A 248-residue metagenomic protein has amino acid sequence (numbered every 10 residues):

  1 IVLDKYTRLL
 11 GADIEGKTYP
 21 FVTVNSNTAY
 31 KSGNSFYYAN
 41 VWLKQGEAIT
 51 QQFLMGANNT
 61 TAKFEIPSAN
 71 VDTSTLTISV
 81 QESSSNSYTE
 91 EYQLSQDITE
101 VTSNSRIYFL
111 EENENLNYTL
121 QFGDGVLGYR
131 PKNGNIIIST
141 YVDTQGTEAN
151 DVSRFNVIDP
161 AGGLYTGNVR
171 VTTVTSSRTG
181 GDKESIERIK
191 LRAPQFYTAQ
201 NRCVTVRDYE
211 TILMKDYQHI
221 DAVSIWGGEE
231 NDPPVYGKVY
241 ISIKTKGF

Functional and structural regions predicted by a protein language model:
I1-F248: Signature of Asx- and small-polar-rich beta-strand/turn repeats characteristic of beta-solenoid architectures
